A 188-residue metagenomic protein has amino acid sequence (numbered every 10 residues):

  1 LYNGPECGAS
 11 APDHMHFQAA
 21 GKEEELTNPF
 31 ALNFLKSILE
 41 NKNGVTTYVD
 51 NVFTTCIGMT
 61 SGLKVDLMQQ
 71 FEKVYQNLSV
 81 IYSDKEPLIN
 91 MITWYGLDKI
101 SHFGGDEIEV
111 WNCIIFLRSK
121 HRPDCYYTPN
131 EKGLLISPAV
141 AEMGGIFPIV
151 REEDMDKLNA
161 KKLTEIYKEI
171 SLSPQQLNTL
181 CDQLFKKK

Functional and structural regions predicted by a protein language model:
L1-K188: HIT superfamily nucleotide-processing domains
